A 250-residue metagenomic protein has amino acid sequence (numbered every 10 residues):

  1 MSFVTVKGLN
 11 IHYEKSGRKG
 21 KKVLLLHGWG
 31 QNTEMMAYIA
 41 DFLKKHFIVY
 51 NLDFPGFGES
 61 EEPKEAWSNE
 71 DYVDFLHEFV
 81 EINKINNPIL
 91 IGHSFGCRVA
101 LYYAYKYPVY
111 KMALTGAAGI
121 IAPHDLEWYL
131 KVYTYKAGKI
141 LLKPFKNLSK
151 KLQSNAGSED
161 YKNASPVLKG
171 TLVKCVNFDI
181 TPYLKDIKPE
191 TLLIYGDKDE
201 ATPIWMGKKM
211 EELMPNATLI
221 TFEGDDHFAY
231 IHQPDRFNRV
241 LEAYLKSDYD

Functional and structural regions predicted by a protein language model:
M1-V23, K44-F47, I85-N86, Y110 (+1 more regions): Alpha/beta-hydrolase fold catalytic core
L9, E14-E59: Conserved HGGG/HGGXW glycine-rich cap/lid loop of the alpha/beta-hydrolase fold
E14, N51-I91, R239: Active-site loop/oxyanion-hole signature of alpha/beta-hydrolase fold enzymes
R98-K143: Flexible "cap/lid" loop of the alpha/beta hydrolase fold
D125-P189: Conserved alpha/beta-hydrolase catalytic His-Asp/Glu region
I187, L193-Y195, D199: Short beta-strand/loop motif that positions the catalytic acidic residue of the alpha/beta-hydrolase fold
P189, P203-M210: Short alpha-helix in the alpha/beta-hydrolase fold that links the catalytic acid
D225-P234, N238: Catalytic histidine-centered segment of alpha/beta-hydrolase-like enzymes
